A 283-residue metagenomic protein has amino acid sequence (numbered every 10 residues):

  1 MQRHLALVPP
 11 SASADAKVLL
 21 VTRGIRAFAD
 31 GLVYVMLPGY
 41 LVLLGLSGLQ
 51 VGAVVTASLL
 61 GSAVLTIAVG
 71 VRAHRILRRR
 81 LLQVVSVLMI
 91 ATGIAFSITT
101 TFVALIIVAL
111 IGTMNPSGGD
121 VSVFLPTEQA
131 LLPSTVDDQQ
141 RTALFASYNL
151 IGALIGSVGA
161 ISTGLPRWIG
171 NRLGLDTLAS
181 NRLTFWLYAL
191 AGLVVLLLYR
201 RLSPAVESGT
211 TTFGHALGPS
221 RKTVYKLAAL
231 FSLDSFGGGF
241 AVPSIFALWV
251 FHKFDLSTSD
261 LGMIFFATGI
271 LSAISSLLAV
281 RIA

Functional and structural regions predicted by a protein language model:
P9-L60, T223-F266: Helix-loop boundary and gating motifs at the non-cytosolic
G24, T92, F102-V123: Hydrophobic core of transmembrane alpha-helices in multi-pass small-molecule transporters, especially MFS/SLC-type
P38-L43, G156-A179, L248, H252-K253: Transmembrane alpha-helix termini and helix-breaking/packing motifs in multi-pass membrane transporters
G48-L49, V123-F124, V136-Y148, T258-S259: Loop-to-transmembrane helix entry/capping segments in MFS-fold secondary transporters and related SLC/MFSD carriers
L59-I67, G156-S157, G269-L277: Residue-level signature of mid-helix packing/kink "hotspots" within the transmembrane helices of 12-pass Major
V64-L77, R167, S275-A283: Helix-to-loop junctions at the C-terminal end of transmembrane segments in multipass secondary transporters
R80-A95: Structural signature of the two symmetry-related core transmembrane helices
T163, R167, A189-S208: C-terminal membrane-cytosol helix-exit motif in multi-pass small-molecule transporters
